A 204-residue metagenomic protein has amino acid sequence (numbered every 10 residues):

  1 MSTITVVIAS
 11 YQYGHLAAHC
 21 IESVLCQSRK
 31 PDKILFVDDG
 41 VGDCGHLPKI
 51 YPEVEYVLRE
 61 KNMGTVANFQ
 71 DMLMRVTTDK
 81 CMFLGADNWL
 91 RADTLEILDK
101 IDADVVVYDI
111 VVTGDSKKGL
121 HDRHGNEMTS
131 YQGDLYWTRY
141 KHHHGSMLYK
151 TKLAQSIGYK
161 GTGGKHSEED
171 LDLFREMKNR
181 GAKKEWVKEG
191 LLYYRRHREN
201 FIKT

Functional and structural regions predicted by a protein language model:
M1-S23: N-proximal low-complexity "stem/linker" segments adjacent to membrane-targeting elements
E22-P31: Short, acidic, metal-binding catalytic loop of nucleotide-sugar glycosyltransferases
V37-H46, K61, G85: A conserved acidic beta->alpha catalytic loop
R59-V76: Glycine-rich, basic loop-to-helix element that forms the pyrophosphate-binding segment of sugar-nucleotide handling
C81: Short aromatic/hydrophobic "clamp" motif used to bind/position activated sugar donors
D93-H121: Conserved donor NDP-sugar-binding/catalytic core segment of glycosyltransferases
T129-L148: A recurrent flexible, glycine/aromatic-enriched loop bordering the glycosyltransferase active site that acts as
K165-L173: Acidic donor-binding loop at a coil-to-helix junction in glycosyltransferase catalytic cores that engages
